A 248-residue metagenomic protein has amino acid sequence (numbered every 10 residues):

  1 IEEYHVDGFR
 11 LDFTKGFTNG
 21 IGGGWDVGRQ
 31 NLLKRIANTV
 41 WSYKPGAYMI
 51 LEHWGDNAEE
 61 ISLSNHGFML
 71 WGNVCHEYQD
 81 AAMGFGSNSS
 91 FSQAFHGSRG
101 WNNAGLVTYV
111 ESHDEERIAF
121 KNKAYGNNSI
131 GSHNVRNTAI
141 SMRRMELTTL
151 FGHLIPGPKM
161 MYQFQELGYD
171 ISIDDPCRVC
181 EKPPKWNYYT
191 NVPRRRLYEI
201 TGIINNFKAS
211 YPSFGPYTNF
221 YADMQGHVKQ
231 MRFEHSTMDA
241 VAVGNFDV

Functional and structural regions predicted by a protein language model:
I1-R10: An active-site-proximal structural segment forming one wall of the substrate-binding cleft that immediately precedes
D7, T14, W25, K121 (+1 more regions): N-terminal/domain-start segments enriched in small and hydrophobic, helix-friendly residues, covering either
F13-E115, L150-L154, P158, Q165-M238 (+1 more regions): Active-site-proximal helices and loops of the catalytic beta/alpha 8
F120-T138, R178-P184: A solvent-exposed, charged loop/short amphipathic helix patch at secondary-structure junctions
M142: Substrate-gating cap/lid region and adjacent catalytic-acid/histidine neighborhood within extracellular/lumenal
M145-L147: Conserved interdomain hinge at the start of the Helicase C-terminal
